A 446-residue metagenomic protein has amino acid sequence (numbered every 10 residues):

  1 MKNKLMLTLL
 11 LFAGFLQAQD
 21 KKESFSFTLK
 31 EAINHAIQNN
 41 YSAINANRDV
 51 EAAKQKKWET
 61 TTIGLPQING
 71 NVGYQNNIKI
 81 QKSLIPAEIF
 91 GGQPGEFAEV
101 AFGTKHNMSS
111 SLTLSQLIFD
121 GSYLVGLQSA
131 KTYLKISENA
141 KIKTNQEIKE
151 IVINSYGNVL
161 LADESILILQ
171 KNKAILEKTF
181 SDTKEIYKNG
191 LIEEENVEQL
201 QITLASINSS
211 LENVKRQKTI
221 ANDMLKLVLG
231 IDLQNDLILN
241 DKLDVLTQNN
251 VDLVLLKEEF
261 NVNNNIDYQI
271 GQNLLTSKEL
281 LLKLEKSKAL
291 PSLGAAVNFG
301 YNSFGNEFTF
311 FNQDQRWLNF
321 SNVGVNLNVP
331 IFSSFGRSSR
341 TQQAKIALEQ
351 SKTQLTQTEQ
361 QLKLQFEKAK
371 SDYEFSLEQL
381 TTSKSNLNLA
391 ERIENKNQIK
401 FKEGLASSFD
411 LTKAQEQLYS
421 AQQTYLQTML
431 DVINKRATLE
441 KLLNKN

Functional and structural regions predicted by a protein language model:
M1-K30, N40, L426, V432 (+1 more regions): Bacterial Sec-dependent N-terminal signal peptides
Q19-N69, G73, K79, L233 (+1 more regions): Bacterial Sec-pathway N-terminal export signals of envelope proteins
D20-F25, N71-L112, K242-N250, A296-V329: Small/polar, glycine/serine/threonine/aspartate-rich low-complexity segments that form flexible
E31, Q55, K141, E147-V262 (+1 more regions): Periplasmic alpha-helical coiled-coil/stalk elements that build and connect Gram-negative outer-membrane
A32, N39, A46, Q116 (+23 more regions): Amphipathic alpha-helical coiled-coil segments and their boundaries
I44-R48, T61, I118-N145, E195 (+4 more regions): Sec/SRP-type N-terminal targeting helices
W58, T113, L281-L284, N326: Outer-membrane beta-barrel architecture
T62, S209-I231, N388-K445: Short segments within alpha-helical structural elements
